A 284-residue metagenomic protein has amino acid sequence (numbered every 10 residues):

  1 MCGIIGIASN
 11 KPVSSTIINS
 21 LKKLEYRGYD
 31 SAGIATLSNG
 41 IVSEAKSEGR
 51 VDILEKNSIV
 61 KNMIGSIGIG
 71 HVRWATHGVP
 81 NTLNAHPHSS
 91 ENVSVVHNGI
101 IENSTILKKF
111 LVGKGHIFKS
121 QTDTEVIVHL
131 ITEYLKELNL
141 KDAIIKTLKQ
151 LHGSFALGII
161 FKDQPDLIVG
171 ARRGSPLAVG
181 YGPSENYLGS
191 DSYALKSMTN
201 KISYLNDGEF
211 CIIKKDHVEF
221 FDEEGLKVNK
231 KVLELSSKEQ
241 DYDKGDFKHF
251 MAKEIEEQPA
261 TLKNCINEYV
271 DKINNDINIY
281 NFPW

Functional and structural regions predicted by a protein language model:
M1-W284: Conserved short alpha-helical segments that host acidic/polar catalytic motifs at enzyme active sites
